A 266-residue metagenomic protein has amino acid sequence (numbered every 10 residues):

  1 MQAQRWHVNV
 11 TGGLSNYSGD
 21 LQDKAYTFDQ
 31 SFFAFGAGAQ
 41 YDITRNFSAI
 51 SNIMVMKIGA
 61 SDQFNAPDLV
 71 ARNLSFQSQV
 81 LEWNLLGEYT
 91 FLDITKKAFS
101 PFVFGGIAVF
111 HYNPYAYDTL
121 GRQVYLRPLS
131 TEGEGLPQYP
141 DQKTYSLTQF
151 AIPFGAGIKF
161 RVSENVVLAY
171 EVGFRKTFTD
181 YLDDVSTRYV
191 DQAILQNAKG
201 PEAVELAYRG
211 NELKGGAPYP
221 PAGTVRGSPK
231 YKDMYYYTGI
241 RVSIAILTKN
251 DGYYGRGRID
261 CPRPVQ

Functional and structural regions predicted by a protein language model:
Q2-D42, Y235-G239, S243-K249, Q266: Short glycine/proline- and aromatic-enriched beta-strand/turn motifs that initiate or cap beta-hairpins
Q2-R5, N46, D93-S100, Y117 (+2 more regions): Short loop/turn motifs that connect adjacent beta-strands in outer-membrane beta-barrel proteins
V10, A37-Y41, L85-Y89, G105-I107 (+3 more regions): Residues on the lipid-exposed face of transmembrane beta-strands in outer-membrane beta-barrel proteins
S18-Y26, D68-F76, Q138-T144, R226-S228: Extracellular loop and loop/strand-boundary signature of outer-membrane beta-barrel proteins
A25-Q30, N65-R72, T119-Y125, V185-I194: Flexible, surface-exposed loop regions and adjacent strand-edge segments of Gram-negative outer-membrane beta-barrel
D29-F33, Q79-W83, F99, T148-I152 (+1 more regions): Residues that define the transmembrane beta-barrel architecture of outer-membrane proteins
F47-L129: Gram-negative (and chloroplast) outer-membrane scaffold detector with strong preference for beta-barrel transmembrane
S163-Q266: Predominantly the C-terminal beta-signal and adjacent terminal strand-loop region of outer-membrane beta-barrel
